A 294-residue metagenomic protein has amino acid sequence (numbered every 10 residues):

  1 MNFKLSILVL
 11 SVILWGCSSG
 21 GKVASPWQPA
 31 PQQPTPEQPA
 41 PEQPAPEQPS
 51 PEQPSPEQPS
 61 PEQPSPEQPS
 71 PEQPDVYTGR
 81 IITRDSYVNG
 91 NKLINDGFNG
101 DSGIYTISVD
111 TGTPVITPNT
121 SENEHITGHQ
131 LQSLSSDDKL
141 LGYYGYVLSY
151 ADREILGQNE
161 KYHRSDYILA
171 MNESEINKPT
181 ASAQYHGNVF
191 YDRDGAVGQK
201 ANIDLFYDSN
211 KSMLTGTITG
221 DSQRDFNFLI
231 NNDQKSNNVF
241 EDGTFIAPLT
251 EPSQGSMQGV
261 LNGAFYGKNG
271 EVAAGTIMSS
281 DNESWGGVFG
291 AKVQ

Functional and structural regions predicted by a protein language model:
N2-L10: Sec-dependent signal peptide recognition, specifically the positively charged N-region followed immediately by
I13-G16: C-terminal motif of bacterial Sec signal peptides marking the signal peptidase cleavage site
S18-Q294: Mature soluble binding/inhibitory domains
